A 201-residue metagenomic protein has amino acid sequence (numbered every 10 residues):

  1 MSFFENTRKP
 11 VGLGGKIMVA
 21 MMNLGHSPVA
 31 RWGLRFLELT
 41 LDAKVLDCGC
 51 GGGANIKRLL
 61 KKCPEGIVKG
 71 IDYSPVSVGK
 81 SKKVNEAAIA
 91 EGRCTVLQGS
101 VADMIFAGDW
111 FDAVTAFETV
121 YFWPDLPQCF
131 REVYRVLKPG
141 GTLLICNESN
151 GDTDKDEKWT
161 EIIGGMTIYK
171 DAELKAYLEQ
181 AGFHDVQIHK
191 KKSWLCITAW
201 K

Functional and structural regions predicted by a protein language model:
P10-N23, T142-T198: C-terminal alpha-helical "lid/dimerization" subdomain adjacent to the S-adenosyl-L-methionine
L24-A43, R58: Conserved alpha-helix/loop element of class I SAM-dependent methyltransferases that forms part of the SAM/SAH-binding
L37-L39, K62-C63, A88, L137: A generic alpha-to-beta junction signature in SAM-dependent methyltransferases
D42, L137-T142: Short glycine-dipeptide loop
K44-D103: Class I SAM-dependent methyltransferase SAM/SAH-binding core
A102-A113: A short acidic, Gly/Pro-enriched loop at the edge of an enzyme's catalytic core that lines a small-molecule cofactor
D112-D125: A short SAM/SAH-binding and catalytic strip from SAM-dependent methyltransferases
P127-P139: A short glycine-rich, Lys/Arg-flanked "PGG" loop and its adjoining helix->strand segment in the class I
